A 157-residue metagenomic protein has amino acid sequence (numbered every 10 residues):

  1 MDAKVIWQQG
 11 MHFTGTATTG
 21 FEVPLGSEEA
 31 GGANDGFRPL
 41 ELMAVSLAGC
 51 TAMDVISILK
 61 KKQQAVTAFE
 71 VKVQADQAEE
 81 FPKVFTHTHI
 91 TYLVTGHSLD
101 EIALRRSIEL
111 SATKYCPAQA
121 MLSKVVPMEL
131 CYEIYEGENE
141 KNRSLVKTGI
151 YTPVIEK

Functional and structural regions predicted by a protein language model:
M1-V45, I56-K157: Extended beta-strand/beta-hairpin segments
M53: Short glycine/serine/threonine-rich phosphate/pyrophosphate-binding segments that cradle anionic phosphate groups
